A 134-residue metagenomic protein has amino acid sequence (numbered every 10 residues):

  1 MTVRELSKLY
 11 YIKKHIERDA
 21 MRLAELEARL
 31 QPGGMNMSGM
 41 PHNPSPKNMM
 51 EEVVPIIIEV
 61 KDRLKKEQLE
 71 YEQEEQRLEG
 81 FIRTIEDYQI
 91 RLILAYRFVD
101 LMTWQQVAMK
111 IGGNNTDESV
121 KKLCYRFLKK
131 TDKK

Functional and structural regions predicted by a protein language model:
M1-F81, N114, D132-K134: N-terminal interaction/assembly modules
I85-D100: Short amphipathic alpha helix immediately N-terminal
I90-R91, W104, D117: Internal amphipathic alpha-helical segments of the cytochrome P450 catalytic fold
R97-I111: Short, charged amphipathic recognition helices of the HTH superfamily and cognate SANT/SANTA-like modules
I111-L123: Short, basic interhelical loop/turn and adjoining N-cap of the next helix at nucleic-acid- or acidic-partner-contacting
C124, L128-T131: DNA major-groove recognition helix of helix-turn-helix
